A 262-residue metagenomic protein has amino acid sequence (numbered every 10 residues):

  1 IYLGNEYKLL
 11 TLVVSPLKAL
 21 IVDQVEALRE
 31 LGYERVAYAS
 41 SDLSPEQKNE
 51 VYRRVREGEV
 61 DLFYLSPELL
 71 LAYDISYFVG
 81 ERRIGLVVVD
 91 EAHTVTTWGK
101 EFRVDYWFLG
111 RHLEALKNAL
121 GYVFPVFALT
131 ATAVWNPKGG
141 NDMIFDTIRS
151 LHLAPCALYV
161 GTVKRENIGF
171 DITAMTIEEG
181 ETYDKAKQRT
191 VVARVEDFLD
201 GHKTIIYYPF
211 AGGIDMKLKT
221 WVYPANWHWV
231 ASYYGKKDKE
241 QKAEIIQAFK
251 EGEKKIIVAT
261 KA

Functional and structural regions predicted by a protein language model:
I1-R35, A119-V123: Conserved SF1/SF2 helicase motif Ia
L9-L10, E59-F63, R83-L86, G121-F127 (+1 more regions): Loop/turn-to-beta-strand initiation segments
L10-I21, R194-P224, V230-Y234: Conserved strand-helix element at the start of the C-terminal RecA-like helicase core
V22, E26, L43-L86, T94-K100: Conserved helix/coil segment N-terminal to the catalytic DExD/H
Y33-L43, A154-V160, P224-K239, I256: Conserved RecA-like helicase motor-core motifs
E46-R53, W229-K261: Conserved helicase ATPase core of P-loop NTP-dependent helicases/translocases
P67, E91, F210, K261: Walker B catalytic acidic pair
G80-E81, G85-L86, H93-V160: Post-DEXD/H (motif II) to motif III coupling segment of the RecA-like Helicase ATP-binding lobe
